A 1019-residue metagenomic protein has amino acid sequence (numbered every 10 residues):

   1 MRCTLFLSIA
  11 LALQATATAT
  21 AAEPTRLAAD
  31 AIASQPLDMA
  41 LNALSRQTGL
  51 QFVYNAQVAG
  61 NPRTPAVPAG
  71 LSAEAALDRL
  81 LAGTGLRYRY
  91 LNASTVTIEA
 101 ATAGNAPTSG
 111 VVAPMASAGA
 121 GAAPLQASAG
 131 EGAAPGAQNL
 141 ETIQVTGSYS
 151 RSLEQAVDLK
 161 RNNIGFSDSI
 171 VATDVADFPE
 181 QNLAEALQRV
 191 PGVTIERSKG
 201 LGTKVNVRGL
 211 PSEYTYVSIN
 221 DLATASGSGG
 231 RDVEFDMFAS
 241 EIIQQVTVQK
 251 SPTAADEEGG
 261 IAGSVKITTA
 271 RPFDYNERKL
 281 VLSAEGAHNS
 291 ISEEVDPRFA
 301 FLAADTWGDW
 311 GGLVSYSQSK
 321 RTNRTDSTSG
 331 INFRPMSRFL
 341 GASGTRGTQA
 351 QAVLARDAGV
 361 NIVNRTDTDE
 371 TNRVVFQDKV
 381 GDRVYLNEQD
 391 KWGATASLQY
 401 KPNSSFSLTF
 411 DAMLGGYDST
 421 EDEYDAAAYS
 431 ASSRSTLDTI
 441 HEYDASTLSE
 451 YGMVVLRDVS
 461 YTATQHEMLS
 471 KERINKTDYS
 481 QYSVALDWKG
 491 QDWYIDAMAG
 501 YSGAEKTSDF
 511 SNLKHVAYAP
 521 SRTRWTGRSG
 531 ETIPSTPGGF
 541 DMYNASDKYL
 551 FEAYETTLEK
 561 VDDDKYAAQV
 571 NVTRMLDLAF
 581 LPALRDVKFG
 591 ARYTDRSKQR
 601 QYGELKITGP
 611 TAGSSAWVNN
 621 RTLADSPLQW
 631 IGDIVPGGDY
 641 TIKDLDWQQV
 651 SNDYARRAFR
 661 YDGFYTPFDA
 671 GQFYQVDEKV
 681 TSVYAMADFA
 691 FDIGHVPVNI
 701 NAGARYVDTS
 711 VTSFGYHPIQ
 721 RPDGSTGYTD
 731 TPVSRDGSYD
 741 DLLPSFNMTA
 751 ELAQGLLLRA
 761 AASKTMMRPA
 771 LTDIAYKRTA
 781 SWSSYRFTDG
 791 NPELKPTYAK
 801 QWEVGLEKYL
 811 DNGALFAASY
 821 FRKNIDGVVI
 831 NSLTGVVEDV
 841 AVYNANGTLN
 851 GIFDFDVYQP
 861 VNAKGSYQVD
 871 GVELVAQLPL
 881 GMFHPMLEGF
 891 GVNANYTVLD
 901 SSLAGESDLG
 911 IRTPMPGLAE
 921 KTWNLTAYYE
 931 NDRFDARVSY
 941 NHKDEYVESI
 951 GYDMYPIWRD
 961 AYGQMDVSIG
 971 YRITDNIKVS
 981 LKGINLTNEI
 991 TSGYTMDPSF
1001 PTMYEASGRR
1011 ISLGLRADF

Functional and structural regions predicted by a protein language model:
A22-A28, Q51-P65, Q144-A176, S212 (+1 more regions): N-terminal periplasmic "start-of-domain" segments of outer-membrane beta-barrel proteins
V96, L183-A186, T203-N206, S218 (+3 more regions): N-terminal periplasmic accessory domains that precede and gate Gram-negative outer-membrane beta-barrel machines
E99, S152, L159, A184-A223: Extracytoplasmic beta-strand/coil segments of soluble accessory domains associated with Gram-negative outer-membrane
G121, R822-N824, S832-T834, A841-I950 (+1 more regions): Gram-negative outer-membrane beta-barrel transporters
V190, T224, F238-S283, H884: A beta-strand signature from Gram-negative outer-membrane beta-barrel systems, especially the internal plug domain
S292-S433, T477-V484, F746-N747: Transmembrane beta-barrel wall of Gram-negative outer-membrane proteins
S470-R473, T477-Y479, Q672-E678, G737 (+6 more regions): Outer-membrane beta-barrel signature, preferentially recognizing the C-terminal barrel domain of Gram-negative
D826-G827, H942-S949, G970-F1019: C-terminal beta-signal and adjacent terminal beta-strands/loops of Gram-negative outer-membrane beta-barrel proteins
